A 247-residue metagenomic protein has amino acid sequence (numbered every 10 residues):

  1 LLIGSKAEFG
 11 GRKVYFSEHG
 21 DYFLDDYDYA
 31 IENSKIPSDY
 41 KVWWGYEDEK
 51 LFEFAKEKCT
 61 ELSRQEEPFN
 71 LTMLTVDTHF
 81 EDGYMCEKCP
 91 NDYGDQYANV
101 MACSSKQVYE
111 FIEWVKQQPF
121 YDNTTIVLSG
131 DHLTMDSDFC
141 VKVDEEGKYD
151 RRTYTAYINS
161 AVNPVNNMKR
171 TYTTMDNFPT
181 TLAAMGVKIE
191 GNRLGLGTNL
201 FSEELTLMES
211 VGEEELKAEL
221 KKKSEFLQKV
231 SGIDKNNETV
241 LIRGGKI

Functional and structural regions predicted by a protein language model:
L1-I247: Solvent-exposed soluble domains appended to multi-pass membrane proteins
